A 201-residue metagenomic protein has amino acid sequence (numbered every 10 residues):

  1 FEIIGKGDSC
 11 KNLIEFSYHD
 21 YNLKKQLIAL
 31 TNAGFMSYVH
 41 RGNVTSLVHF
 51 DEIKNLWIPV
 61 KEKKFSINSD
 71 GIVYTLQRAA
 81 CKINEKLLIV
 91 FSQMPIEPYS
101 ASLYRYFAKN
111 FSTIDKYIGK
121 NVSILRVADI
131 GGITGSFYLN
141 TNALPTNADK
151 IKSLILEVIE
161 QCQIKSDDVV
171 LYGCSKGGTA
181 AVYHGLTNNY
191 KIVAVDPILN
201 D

Functional and structural regions predicted by a protein language model:
F1-A33, L88, P95, F107-N121 (+3 more regions): Patatin-like phospholipase
E2-E85: A domain-start/cap signature at the N-terminus of enzymes
L47-V48, S66-R126, I130-T134: Short, surface-exposed "cap/lid" segments of acyl-processing enzymes
Y138-C162: Alpha/beta-hydrolase active-site loop
Q163-S175: Alpha/beta-hydrolase fold nucleophile elbow
G173-G185: Glycine-rich nucleophile elbow surrounding the catalytic serine of serine-hydrolase chemistry
Y183-V193: Conserved hydrolase catalytic core segment
A194-D201: Active-site nucleophile loop of the alpha/beta-hydrolase fold
